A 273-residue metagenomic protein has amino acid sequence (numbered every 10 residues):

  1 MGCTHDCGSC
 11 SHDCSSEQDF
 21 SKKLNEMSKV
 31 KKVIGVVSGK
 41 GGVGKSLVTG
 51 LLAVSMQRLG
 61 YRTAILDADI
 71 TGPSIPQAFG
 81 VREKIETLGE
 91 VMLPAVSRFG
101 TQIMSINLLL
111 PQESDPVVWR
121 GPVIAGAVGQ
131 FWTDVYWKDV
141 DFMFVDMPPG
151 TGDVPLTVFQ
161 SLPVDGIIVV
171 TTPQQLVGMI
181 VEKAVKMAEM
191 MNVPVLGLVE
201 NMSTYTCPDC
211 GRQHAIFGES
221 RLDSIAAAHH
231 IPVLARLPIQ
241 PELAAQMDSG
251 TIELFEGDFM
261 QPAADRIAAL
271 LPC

Functional and structural regions predicted by a protein language model:
M1-D19, V185-C273: C-terminal lobe/tail of nucleotide-utilizing enzymes
N25-K31: Phosphate-binding P-loop
V30, G41, D67, I75 (+7 more regions): Residue-level signature of catalytic and energy-coupling elements of molecular machines, predominantly ATP/GTP-dependent
K32-I70, V185, M191: Walker A/P-loop phosphate-binding motif and the immediately C-terminal alpha-helix
R62-T63, A68-E113, A125: Phosphate-binding loop that captures ATP/GTP phosphates
M104, V128, M147, Q160 (+2 more regions): Glycine-rich phosphate-binding loops of nucleotide-dependent enzymes
L110-V158: Phosphate-binding/switch loop-helix module in NTP-utilizing enzymes
P155-L176: Inter-motif core of Ras-like GTPase G domains
